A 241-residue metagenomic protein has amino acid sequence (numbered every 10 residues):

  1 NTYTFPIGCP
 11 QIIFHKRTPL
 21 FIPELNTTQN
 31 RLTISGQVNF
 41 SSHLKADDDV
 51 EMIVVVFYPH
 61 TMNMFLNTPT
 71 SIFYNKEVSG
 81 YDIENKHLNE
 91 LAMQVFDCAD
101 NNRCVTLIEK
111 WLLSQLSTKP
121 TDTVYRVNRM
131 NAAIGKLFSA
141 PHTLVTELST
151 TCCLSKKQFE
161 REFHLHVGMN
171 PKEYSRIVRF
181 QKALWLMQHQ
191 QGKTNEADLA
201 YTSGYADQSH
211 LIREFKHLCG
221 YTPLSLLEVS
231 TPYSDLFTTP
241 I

Functional and structural regions predicted by a protein language model:
N1-N131, K136-T146, C152-K156, N170 (+4 more regions): Alpha-helical bundle regulatory/interaction domains
V145, E162-F163: Extended amphipathic alpha-helical scaffolding segments in membrane-proximal extra-membrane regions of membrane
F163-M169, E214-L226: A secondary-structure capping/hinge motif
H164, A183-L186: Enrichment for repetitive, rod-forming helical segments
S175-R176, L227-E228: Short Lys/Arg-enriched helix C-cap and helix-to-coil transition segments that create basic nucleic-acid-contact patches
